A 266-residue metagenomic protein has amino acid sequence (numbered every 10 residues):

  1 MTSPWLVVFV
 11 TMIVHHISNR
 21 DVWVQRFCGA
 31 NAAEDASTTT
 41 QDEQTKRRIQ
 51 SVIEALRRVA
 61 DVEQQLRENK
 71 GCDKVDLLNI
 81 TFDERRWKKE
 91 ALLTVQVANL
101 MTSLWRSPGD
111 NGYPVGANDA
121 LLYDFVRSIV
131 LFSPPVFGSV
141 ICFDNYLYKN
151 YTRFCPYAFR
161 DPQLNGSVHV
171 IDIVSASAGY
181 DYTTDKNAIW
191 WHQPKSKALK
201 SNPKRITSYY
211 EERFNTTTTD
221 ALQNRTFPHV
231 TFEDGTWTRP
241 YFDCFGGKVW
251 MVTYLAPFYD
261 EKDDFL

Functional and structural regions predicted by a protein language model:
S3-D21: Cleavable N-terminal signal peptides of Sec/SRP-targeted secreted and luminal proteins
W23, F27-G29, A33-A98, T102-L266: Intrinsically disordered, low-complexity polar/acidic regions
